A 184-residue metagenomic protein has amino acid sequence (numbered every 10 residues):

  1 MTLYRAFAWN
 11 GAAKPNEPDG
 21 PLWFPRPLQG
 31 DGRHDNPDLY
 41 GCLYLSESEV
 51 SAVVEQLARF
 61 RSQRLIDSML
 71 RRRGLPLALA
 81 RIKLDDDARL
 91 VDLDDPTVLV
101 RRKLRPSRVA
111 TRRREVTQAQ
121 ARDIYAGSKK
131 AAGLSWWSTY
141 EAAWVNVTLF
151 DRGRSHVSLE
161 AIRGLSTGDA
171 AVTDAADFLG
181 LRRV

Functional and structural regions predicted by a protein language model:
M1-G32, Q63-V184: Active-site and NAD+-binding cores of ADP-ribose-processing enzymes
R33-R64: Extended catalytic/binding region for NAD+/ADP-ribose chemistry, centered on the ART fold
